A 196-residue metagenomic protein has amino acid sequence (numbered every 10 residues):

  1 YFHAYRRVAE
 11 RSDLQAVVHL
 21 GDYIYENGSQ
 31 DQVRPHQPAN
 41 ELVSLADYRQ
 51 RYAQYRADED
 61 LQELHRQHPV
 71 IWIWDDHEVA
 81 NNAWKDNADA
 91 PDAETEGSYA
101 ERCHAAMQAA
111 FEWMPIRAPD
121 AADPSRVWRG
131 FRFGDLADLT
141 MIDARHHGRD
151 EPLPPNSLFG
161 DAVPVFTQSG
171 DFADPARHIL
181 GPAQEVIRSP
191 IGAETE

Functional and structural regions predicted by a protein language model:
Y1-E196: Metal-dependent phosphoester/phosphodiester hydrolase catalytic core
